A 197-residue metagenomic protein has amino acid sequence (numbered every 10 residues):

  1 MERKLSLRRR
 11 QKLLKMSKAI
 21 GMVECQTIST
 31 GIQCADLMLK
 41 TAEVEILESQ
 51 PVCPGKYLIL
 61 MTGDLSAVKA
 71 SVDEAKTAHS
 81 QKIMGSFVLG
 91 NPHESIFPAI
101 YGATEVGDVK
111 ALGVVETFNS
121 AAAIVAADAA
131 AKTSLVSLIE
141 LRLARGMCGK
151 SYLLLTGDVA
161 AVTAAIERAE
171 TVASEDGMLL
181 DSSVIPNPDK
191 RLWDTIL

Functional and structural regions predicted by a protein language model:
M1-K12: N-terminal amphipathic/basic-hydrophobic helices that include classical n-h-c signal peptides and signal-anchor
L7, S17-G55, K69-G102, V106-K150 (+1 more regions): Long, contiguous binding/interaction regions
L58-L60: Short, conserved beta-strand segments within well-ordered enzyme catalytic domains that often line or immediately flank
S66: Short, glycine-/Ser/Thr-/acidic-enriched flexible segments
